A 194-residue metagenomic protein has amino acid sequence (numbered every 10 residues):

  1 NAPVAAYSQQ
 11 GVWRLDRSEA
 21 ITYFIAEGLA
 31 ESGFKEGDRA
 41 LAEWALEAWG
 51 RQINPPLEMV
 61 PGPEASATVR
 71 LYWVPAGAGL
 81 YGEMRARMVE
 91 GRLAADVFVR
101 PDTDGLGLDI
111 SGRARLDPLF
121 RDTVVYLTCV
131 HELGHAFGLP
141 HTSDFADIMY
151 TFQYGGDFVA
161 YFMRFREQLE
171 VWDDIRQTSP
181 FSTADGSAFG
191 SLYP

Functional and structural regions predicted by a protein language model:
N1-E36, A86-E90, P180-A184, G190-P194: Disordered inhibitory propeptide/activation segment of secreted metzincin zinc metalloprotease zymogens, centered on
I25-L29, T103, Q153: Short, histidine-centered active-site or binding-site loop motifs used for metal coordination, general acid-base
E31-E36, R115, L119, A160-D173: Short, flexible/disordered intra-domain loops and linkers
D38-F145, Y154-D157: Metzincin-family zinc-dependent endopeptidase catalytic domain
L119, Y150, Y193-P194: A short beta-strand-loop-alpha-helix capping motif that often carries His-Thr
A146-D147, S179: Flexible, active-site-adjacent loop/turn segments at secondary-structure boundaries
D157-P194: Replace "(M1/M4/M9/M12/WLM)" with "(e.g., M1/M4/M8/M9/M12/M26/WLM)" and add "not limited to" to clarify scope
